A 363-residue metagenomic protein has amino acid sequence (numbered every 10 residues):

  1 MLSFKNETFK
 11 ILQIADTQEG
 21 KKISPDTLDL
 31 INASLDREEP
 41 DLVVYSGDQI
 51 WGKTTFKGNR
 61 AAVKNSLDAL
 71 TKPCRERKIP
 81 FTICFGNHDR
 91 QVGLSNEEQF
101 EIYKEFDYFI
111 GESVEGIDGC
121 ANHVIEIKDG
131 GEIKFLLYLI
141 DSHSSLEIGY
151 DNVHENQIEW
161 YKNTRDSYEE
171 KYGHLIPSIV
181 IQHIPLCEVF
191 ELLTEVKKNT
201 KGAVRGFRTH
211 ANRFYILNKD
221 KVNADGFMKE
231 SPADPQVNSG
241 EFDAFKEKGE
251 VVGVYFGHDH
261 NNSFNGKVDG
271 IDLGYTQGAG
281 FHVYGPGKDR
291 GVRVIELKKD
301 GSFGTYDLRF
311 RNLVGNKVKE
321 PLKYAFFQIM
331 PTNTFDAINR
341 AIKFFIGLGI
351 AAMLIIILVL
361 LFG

Functional and structural regions predicted by a protein language model:
M1-A69: N-terminal active-site segment of His-dependent metallophosphoesterases
L2, V124-D129, G226-F227, P232-A233 (+3 more regions): Binuclear metal-dependent phosphoesterase catalytic core
S3, K64-G173, N199-G206, R293-K298: Extended active-site neighborhood of metal-dependent phosphoesterases/phosphodiesterases
T8-Q18, K134-S144, I181, I271-G278: Active-site-proximal beta-strand elements of phosphoester/diester hydrolases
G20-K22, W51-T54, I83-S95, S145-I148 (+4 more regions): Active-site environment of divalent metal-dependent phosphoester hydrolases
I23-D26, G47-K72, H88-Y108, L192 (+1 more regions): Metal-dependent catalytic neighborhoods of phosphoester/phosphodiester hydrolases
E38-L42, L136, Y150-H260: His/acidic metal-ligating clusters that form di-metal
N339-G363: C-terminal single-pass membrane-anchor helix
